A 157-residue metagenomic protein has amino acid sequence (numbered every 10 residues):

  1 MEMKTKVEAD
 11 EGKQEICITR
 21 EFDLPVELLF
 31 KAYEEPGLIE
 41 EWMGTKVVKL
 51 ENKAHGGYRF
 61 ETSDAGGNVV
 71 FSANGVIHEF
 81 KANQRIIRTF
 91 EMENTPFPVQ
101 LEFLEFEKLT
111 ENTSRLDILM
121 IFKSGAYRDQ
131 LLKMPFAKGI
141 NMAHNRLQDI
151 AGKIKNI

Functional and structural regions predicted by a protein language model:
M1-V47: Hydrophobic ligand-binding cavity/cleft-lining segments
K13-T19, G57, S72, R85 (+2 more regions): Intrinsic-disorder/low-complexity, polar/charged segments enriched in Ser/Thr/Lys/Arg/Asp/Glu/Gln
E15, M92-K138: Beta-strand/loop substructures that line and gate deep hydrophobic ligand-binding cavities in soluble
C17-I18, P36-S72: Short beta-edge strand/loop motif at the mouth of beta-sheet-based domains
R20, V47-V48, S72-E79, F90 (+1 more regions): Hydrophobic/aromatic beta-strand elements that line small-molecule binding cavities or substrate pockets in beta-rich
V26, N52-K53, H78-Q84, E105-R115: A short, structured loop/turn motif at beta-sheet edges
L29-F30, I39, Y58-F60, I77 (+4 more regions): Hydrophobic pocket/interface hotspot
G152-I157: Short, highly charged C-terminal tails/helix-capping segments
